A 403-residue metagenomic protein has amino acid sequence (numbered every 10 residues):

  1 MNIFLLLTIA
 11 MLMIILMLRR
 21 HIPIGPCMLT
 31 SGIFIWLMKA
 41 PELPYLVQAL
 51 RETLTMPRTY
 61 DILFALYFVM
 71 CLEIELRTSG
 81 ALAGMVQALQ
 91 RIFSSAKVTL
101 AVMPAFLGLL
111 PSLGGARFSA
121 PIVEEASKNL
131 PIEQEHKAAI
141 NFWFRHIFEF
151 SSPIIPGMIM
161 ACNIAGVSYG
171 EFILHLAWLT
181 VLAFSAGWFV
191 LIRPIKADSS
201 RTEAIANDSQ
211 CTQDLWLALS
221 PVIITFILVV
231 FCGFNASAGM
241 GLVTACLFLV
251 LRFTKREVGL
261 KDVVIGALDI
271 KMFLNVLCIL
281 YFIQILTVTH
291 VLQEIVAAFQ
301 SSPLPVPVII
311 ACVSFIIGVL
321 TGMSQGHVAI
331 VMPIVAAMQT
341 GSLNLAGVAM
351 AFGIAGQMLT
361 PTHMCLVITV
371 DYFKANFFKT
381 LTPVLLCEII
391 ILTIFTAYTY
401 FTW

Functional and structural regions predicted by a protein language model:
M1-C71, G84-A88, V222-S301: Hydrophobic transmembrane alpha-helices of multi-pass solute/ion transporters
M1-F4, M56-I62, L89-A101, L130-K137 (+3 more regions): Membrane-interfacial loop-to-helix junctions in multi-pass transporters
R58-L66, A105, G170-F184, G233-L242 (+3 more regions): Alpha-helical transmembrane segments
A65-V69, A83, Q90-I122, S302-T340 (+1 more regions): Hydrophobic alpha-helical transmembrane segments of multi-pass integral membrane proteins, predominantly secondary
T78-A81, R91-S95, E125-A138, C162-G170 (+3 more regions): Juxtamembrane helix-boundary/capping and inter-helix hinge elements in multi-pass membrane proteins
A105-I122, A126, H146-I154, F184-S185: Mid-bilayer segments of alpha-helical transmembrane spans in multi-pass integral membrane proteins that mediate
K137, W143-H146, F150, G157 (+4 more regions): C-terminal transmembrane helix pair
R193-L219, E257-G266: Flexible interhelical linker loops that connect adjacent transmembrane helices in multi-pass membrane transporters
